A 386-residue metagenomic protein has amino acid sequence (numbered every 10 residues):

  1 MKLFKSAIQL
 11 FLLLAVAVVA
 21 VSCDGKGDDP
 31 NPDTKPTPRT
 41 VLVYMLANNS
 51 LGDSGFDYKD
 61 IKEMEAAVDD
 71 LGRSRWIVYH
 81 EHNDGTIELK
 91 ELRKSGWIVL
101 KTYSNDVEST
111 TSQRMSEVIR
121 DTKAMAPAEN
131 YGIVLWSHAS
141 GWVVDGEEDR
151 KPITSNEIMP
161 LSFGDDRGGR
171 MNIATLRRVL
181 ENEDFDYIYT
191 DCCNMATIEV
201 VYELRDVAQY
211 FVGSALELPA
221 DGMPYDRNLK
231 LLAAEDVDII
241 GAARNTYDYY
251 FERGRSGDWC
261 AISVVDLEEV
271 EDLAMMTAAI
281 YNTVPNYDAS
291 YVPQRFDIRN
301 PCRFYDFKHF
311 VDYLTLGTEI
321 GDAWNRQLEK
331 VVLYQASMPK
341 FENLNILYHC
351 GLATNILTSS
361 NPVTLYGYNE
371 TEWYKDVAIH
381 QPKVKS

Functional and structural regions predicted by a protein language model:
M1-V21: Sec-dependent bacterial lipoprotein signal peptides
V16-R39, S386: Bacterial Sec-dependent N-terminal signal peptides
D28-R75, Y79: Acidic/polar, low-complexity intrinsically disordered N-terminal segments immediately downstream of a Sec signal
D29-P32, R120, A124, A139 (+1 more regions): Terminal, contiguous helix-loop blocks that mediate binding/assembly
T37-T40, L71-I77, A126-G132, N182-Y187 (+1 more regions): Loop/turn elements at helix/coil->beta-strand transitions in domains of secreted/extracellular proteins
S50, S54-D69, S112-A124, T197-I198 (+1 more regions): Short alpha-helical segments and helix-capping/turn motifs at coil-helix boundaries
W76-Y131, L135-S137, W142-V143, E147-D166: Substrate-binding cleft of extracellular glycoside hydrolase catalytic domains
